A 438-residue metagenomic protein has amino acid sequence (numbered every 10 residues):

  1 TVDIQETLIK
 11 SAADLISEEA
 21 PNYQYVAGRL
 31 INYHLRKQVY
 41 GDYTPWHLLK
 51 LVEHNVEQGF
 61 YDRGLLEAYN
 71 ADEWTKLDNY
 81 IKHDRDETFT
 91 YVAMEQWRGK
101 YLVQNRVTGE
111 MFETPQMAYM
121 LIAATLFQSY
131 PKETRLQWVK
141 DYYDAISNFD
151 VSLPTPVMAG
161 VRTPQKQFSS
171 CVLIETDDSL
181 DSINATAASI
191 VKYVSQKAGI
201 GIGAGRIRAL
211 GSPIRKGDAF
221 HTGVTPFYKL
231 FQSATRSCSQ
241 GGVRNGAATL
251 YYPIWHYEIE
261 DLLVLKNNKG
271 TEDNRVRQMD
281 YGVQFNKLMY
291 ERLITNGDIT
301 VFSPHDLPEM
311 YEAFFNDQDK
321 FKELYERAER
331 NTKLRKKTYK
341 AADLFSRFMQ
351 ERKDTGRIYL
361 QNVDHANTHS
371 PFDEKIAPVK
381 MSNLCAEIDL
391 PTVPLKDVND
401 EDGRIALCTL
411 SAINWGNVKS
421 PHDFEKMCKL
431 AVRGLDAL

Functional and structural regions predicted by a protein language model:
T1-L438: Extended catalytic cores of very large enzyme megasubunits
